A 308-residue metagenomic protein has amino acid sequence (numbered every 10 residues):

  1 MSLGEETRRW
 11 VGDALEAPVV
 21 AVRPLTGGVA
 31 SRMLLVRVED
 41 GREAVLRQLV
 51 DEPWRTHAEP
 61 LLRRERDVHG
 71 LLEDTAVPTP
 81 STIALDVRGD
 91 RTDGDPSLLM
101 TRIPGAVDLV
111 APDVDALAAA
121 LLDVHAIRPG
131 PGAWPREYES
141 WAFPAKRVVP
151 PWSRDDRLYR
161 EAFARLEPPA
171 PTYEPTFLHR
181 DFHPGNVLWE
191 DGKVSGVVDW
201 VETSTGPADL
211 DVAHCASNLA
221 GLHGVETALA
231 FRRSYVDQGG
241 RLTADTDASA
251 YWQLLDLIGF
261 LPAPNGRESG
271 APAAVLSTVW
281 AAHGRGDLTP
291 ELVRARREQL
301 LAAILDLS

Functional and structural regions predicted by a protein language model:
L3-P18, A126-R180, R241, D245 (+1 more regions): An alpha-helical support segment within catalytic cores of ATP-dependent transferases
T26, S31-R37, A44-L46, A164-L210: Active-site acidic catalytic loop and adjacent metal/ATP-binding pocket of ATP-dependent phosphoryl transfer enzymes
A30, E226, F260-S308: ATP/Mg2+ or Mg2+-diphosphate-binding catalytic cores that bind nucleotide phosphates or diphosphates via glycine-rich
V38, Q48-V50, A84, T101-R102 (+1 more regions): Residue-level recognition of conserved beta-strand positions in structured domain cores
E43-G94, L109-A120: A conserved alpha-helical element in kinase catalytic cores
E73, H125-P129, A220: Protein kinase-like catalytic domain
P80-L98, R102-E161, P168-P175, T203-G206 (+2 more regions): A cross-family kinase active-site recognition segment
D211-R241, L255-A273: Active-site activation/catalytic loop segments of kinase-like enzymes and analogous catalytic loops in related
